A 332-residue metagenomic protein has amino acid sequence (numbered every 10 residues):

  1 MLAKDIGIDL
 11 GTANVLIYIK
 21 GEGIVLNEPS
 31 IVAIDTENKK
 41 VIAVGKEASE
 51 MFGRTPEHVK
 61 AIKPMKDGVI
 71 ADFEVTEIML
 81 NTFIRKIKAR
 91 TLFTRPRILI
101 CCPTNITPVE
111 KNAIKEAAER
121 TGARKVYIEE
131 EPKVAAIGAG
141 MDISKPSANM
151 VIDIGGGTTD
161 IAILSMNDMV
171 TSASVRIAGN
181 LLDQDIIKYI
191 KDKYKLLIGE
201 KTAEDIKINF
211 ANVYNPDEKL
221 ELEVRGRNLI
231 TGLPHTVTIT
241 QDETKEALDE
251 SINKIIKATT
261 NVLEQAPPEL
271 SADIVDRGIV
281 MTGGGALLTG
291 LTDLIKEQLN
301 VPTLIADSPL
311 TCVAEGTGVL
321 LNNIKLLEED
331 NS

Functional and structural regions predicted by a protein language model:
M1-I154, A162-V280, A286-S332: Nucleotide/phosphate-binding catalytic cleft detector across ATP-hydrolyzing and phosphate-transferring enzymes
